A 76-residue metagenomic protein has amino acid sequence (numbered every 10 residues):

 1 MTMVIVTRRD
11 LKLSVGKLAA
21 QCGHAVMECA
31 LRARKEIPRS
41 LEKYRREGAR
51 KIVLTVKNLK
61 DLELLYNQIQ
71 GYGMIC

Functional and structural regions predicted by a protein language model:
M1-C76: Positively charged, small/polar-rich N-terminal and surface patches that mediate targeting and assembly and bind
